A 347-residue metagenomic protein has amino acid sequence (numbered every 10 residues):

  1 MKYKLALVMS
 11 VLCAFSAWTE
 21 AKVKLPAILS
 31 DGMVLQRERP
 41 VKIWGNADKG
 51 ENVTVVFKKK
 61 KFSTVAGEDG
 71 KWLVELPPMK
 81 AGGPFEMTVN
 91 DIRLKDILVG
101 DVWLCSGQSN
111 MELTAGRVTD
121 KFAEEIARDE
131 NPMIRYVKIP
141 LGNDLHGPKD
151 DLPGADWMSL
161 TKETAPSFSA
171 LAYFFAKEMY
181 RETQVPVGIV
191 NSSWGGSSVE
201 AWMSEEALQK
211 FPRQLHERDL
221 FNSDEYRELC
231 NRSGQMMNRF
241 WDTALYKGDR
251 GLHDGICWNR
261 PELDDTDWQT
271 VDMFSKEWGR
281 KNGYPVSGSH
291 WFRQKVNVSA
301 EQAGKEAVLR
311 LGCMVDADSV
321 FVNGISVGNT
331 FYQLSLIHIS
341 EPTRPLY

Functional and structural regions predicted by a protein language model:
M1-K22: Bacterial Sec-dependent N-terminal signal peptides
A21-K49, K95-C105, E112, D272-G283: Non-catalytic, glycine-rich low-complexity segments
W44, W268, V296-G324: Aromatic-lined ligand-binding clefts that engage carbohydrates, nucleic acids, or primary amines
V56-K59, N90-D91, F321-V327: Short strand-turn-strand beta-turns centered on an Asx-Gly dipeptide
A66-E75: Glycine-centered loop-to-beta-strand initiation motif
G82-D91: Short, aromatic- and glycine-rich surface loops/edge beta-strands on solvent-exposed regions
L141, K149-D156, L160-T164, D224-A307 (+1 more regions): Extended carbohydrate-recognition surfaces in non-catalytic/accessory domains of CAZymes and lectin-like proteins
I337-Y347: Single conserved hydrophobic/aromatic residue that forms the stacking wall/gate of nucleotide- or nucleobase-binding
